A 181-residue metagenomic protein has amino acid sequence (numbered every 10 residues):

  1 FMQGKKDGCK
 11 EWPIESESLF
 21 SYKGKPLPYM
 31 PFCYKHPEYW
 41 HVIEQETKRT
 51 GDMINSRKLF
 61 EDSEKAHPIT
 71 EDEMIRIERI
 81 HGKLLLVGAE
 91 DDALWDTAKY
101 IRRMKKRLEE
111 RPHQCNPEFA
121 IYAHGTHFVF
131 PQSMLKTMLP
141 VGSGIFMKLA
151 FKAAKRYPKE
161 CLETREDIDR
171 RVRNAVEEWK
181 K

Functional and structural regions predicted by a protein language model:
F1-I77: Accessory cap/linker subdomain of secreted extracellular hydrolases
M2-D7, P31-E46, P117-G144: Short, solvent-exposed beta-strand-terminating loops
I80, L85-D92: Short beta-strand/loop motif that positions the catalytic acidic residue of the alpha/beta-hydrolase fold
G82, H113-C115: A short helix->loop->beta-strand "cap" motif at the edges of active sites that frequently abuts
E90-A93, H124-T126: Acidic beta-to-alpha connecting loop that harbors the catalytic carboxylate
A93-R103, P112, V129-F130: Conserved alpha/beta-hydrolase "acid-adjacent" motif
L108: Conserved hydrophobic residues forming the short capping helix/wall of the S-adenosyl-L-methionine
F128-V129, S133-K181: Catalytic active-site module of serine/aspartate enzymes centered on a nucleophile-bearing elbow/loop
